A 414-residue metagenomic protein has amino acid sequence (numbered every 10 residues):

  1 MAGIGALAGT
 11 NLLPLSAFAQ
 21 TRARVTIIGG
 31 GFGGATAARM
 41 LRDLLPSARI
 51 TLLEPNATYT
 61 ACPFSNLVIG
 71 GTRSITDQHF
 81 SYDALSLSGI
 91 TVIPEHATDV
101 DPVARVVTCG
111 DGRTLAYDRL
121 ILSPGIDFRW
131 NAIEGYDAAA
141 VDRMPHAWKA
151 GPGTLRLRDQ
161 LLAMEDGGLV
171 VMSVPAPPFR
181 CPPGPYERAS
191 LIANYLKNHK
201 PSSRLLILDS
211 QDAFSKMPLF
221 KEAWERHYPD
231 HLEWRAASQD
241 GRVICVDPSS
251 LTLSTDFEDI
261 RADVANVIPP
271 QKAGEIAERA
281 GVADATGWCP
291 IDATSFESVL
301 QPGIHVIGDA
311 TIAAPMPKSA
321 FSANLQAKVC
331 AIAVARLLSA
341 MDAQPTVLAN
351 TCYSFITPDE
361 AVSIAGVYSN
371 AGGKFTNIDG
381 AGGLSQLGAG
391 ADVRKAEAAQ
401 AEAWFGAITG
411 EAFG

Functional and structural regions predicted by a protein language model:
M1-F18: N-terminal export signals
F18-T91, A176-P218: Beta1-alpha1 glycine-rich phosphate/pyrophosphate-binding loop at the start of Rossmann-like nucleotide-binding domains
S88-D99, V107, L115, N194-T286: A Rossmann-like FAD-binding core segment of flavoenzymes
P124-H199: Glycine-rich dinucleotide-binding loop and its adjacent helix/turn
D137-M164, I260-L325: FAD-site-proximal beta/loop scaffold in flavoenzymes
T311-L348: A conserved FAD-binding loop/helix module that cradles the flavin
A335-K374: Active-site-proximal substrate-binding core of FAD-dependent oxidoreductases
A365-G414: C-terminal auxiliary extensions adjacent to catalytic cores
